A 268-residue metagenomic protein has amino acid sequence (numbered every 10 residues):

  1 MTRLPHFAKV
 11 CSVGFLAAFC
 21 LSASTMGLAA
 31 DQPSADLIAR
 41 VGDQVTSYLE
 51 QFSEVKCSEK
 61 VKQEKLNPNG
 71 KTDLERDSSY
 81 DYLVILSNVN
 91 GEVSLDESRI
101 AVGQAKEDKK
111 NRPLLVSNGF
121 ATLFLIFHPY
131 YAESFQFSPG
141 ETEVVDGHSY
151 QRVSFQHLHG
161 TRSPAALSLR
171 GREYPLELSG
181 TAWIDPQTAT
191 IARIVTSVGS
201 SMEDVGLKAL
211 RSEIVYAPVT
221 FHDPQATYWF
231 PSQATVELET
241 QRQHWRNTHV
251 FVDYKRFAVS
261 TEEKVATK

Functional and structural regions predicted by a protein language model:
M1-K9: N-terminal secretory signal peptides that target proteins for export/translocation
R3, T25-M26: N-terminal compositionally biased, intrinsically disordered segments and leader/signal-like regions
C11-S24: Bacterial N-terminal signal peptides
L28-S179, P186-R193, S197-Q233, E237-K268: Structured extracytoplasmic
